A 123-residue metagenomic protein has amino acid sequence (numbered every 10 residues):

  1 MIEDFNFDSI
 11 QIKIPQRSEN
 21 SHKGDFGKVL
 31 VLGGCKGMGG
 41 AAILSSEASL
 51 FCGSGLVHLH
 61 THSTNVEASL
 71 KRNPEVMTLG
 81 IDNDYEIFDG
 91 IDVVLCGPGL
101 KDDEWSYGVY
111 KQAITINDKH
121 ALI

Functional and structural regions predicted by a protein language model:
M1-I123: Small-residue (G/A/S/T)-rich helix-start motifs and N-terminal tracts that mark the onset
